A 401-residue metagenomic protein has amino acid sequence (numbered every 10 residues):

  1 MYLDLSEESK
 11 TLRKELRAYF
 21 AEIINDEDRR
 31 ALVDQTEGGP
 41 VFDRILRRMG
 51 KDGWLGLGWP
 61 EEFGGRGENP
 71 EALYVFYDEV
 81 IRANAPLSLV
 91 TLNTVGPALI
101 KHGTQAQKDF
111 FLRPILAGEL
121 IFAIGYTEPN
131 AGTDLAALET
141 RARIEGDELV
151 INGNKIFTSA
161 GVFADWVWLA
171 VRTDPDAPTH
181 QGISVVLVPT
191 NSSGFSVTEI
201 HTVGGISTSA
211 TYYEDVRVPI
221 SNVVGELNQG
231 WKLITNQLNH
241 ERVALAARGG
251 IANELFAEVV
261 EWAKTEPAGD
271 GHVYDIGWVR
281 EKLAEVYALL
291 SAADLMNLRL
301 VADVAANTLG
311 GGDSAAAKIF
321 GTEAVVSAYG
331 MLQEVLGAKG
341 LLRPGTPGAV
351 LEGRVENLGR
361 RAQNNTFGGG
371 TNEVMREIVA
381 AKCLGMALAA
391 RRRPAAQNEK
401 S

Functional and structural regions predicted by a protein language model:
Y2, E71, V75-F76, T94 (+4 more regions): Glycine-rich phosphate/cofactor-binding loops in nucleotide/flavin-utilizing enzymes
Y2-E7, T11, F195-A293, N365 (+1 more regions): Glycine-rich beta->alpha junctions and the first turn(s) of the following alpha-helix
D28-T36, K264, A268, Y274-G277 (+1 more regions): C-terminal helix-coil-helix/basic helical segment that borders enzyme active sites and/or dimer interfaces and provides
G50-E119, S159-W166, L290, N297 (+4 more regions): Internal helix-loop-helix
G118-Y126, A170: A short, Trp-centered hydrophobic/proline-enriched beta-strand micro-motif
T140-R143: A structural signal for short hydrophobic beta-strand segments in well-ordered beta-sheet cores
E148, N152-T198: A short core secondary-structure module
I156-G161, V203, N364-G369: Glycine-rich phosphate/pyrophosphate-binding beta-alpha loops
